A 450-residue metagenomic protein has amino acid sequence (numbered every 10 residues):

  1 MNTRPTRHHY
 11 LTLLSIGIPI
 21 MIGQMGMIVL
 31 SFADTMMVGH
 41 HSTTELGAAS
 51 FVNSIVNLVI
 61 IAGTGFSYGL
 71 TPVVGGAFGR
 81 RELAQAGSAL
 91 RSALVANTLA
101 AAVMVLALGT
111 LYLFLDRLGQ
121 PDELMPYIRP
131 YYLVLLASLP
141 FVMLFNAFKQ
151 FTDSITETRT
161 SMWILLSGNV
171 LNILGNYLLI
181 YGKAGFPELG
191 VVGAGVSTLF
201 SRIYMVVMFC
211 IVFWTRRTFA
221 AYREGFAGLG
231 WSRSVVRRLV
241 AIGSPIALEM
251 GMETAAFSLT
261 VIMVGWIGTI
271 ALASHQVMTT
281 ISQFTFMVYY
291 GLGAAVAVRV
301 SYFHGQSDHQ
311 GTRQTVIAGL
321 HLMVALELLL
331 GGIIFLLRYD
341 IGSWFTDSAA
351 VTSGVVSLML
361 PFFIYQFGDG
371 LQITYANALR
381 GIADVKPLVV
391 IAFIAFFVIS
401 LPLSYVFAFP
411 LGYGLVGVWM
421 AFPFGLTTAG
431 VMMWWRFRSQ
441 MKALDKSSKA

Functional and structural regions predicted by a protein language model:
M1-I20, V74-P140, F186-G243, V300-Y365 (+1 more regions): Short alpha-helical transmembrane segments in multi-pass integral membrane proteins
R4-M36, H40-H41, N57-G69, V73 (+5 more regions): N-terminal transmembrane alpha-helices
S15-D34, V134, F145, G168 (+5 more regions): Transmembrane helical elements of multi-pass membrane transporters/channels
M25, V29-G47, L115-D122, L178-L189 (+5 more regions): Helix-terminus/linker motif at the lipid-water interface of multi-pass membrane proteins
M36, V73, F151, Y177-L178 (+8 more regions): Membrane-interface helix caps of multi-pass small-molecule transporters
L46-V105, G109, V142-T156, T160-S161 (+3 more regions): Small-residue-rich hydrophobic transmembrane alpha-helices
S67, T71, L135-D153, S161-N169 (+7 more regions): Short runs within selected transmembrane alpha-helices of multi-pass transporters and secretion channels
L108, N176, I180, F209-F213 (+7 more regions): Structural signal for membrane-spanning alpha-helices in multi-pass inner-membrane proteins, emphasizing helix cores
